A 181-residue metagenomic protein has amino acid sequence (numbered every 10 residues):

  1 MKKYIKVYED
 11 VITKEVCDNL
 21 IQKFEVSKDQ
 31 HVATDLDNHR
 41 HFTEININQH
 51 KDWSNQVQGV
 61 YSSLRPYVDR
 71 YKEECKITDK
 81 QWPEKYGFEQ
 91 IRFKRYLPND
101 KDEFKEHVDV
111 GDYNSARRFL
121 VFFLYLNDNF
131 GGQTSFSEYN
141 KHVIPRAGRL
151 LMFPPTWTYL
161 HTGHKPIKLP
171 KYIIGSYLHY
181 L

Functional and structural regions predicted by a protein language model:
M1-L150, T158-L181: Fe(II)/2-oxoglutarate oxygenase catalytic core
